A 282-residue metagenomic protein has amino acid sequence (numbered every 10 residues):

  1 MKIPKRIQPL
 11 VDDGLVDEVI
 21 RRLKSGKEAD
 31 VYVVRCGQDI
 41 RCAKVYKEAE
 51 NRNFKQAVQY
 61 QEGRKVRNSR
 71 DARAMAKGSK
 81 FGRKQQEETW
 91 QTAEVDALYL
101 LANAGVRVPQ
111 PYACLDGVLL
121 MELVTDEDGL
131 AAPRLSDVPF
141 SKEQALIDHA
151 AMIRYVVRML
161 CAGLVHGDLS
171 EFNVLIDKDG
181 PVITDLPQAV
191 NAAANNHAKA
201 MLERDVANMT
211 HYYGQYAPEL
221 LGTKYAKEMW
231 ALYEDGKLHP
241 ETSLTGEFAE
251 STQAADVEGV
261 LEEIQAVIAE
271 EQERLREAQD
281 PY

Functional and structural regions predicted by a protein language model:
M1-A131, V157, C161: Conserved ATP-binding subdomain of kinase catalytic cores across diverse folds
M1-S25, E143, I147, A151 (+4 more regions): Regulatory N- and C-terminal appendages and interdomain linkers associated with kinase/kinase-like NTP transferase
E18-V19, P109, G167, D177 (+1 more regions): A local structural micro-motif
G37-E48, D128-V138, K142, S170-Q215: Catalytic activation segment of kinase domains across protein kinase-like and atypical kinase folds
K84-E87, Q91, K142-H149, N195 (+1 more regions): Flexible, glycine- and charge-enriched loops at secondary-structure boundaries
G117, N173-I176, A226-L232: A glycine-rich phosphate-binding loop feature that marks nucleotide/adenosyl-phosphate handling sites
C161-E171: Catalytic-loop of the protein kinase fold
